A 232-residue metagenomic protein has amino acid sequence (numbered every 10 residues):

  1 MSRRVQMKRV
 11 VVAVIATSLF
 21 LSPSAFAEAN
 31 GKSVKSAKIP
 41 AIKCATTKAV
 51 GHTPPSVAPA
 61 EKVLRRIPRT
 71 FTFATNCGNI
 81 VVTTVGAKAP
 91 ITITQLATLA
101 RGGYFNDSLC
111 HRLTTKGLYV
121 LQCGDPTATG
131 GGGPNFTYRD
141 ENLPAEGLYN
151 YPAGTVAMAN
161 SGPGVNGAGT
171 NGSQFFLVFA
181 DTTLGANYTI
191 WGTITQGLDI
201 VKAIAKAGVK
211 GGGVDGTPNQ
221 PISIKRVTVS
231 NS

Functional and structural regions predicted by a protein language model:
S2-R4, K8-R9, F20-S232: Cyclophilin-like peptidyl-prolyl cis-trans isomerases
